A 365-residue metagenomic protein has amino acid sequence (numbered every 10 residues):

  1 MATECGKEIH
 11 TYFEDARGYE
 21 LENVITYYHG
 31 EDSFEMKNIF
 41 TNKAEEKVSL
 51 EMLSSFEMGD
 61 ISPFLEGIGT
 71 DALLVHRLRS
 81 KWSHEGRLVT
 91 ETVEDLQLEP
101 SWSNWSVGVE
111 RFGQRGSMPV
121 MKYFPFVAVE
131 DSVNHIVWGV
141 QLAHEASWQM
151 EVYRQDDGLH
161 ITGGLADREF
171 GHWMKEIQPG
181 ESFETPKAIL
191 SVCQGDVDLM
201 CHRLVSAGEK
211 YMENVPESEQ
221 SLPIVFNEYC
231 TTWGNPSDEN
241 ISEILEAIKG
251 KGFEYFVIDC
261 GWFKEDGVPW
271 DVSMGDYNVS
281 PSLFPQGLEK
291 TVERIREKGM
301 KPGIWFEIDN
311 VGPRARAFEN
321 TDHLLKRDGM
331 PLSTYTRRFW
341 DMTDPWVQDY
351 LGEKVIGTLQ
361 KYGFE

Functional and structural regions predicted by a protein language model:
M1-D156, G171: Polysaccharide-binding surfaces and accessory modules of carbohydrate-active proteins
Y27, L50, F263-F318: Acidic/aromatic-lined carbohydrate-recognition and catalytic surfaces of CAZymes acting on diverse glycans
N38, G180, F226, F256 (+2 more regions): Conserved, mostly hydrophobic/aromatic
L159-G171: Short, structured beta-strand/loop micro-motifs enriched in basic residues and often containing a Trp
K175-Q194: Short Pro-Gly-centered flexible turn/kink motifs
R203-Y255, D259, K264: An acidic-aromatic substrate-binding cleft motif
S221-P223, C230-P236, G303, I308-Y362: Active-site-adjacent "subsite" loops/lids of carbohydrate-active enzymes
K251-K264, L351-E365: Active-site groove signature of glycoside hydrolases
